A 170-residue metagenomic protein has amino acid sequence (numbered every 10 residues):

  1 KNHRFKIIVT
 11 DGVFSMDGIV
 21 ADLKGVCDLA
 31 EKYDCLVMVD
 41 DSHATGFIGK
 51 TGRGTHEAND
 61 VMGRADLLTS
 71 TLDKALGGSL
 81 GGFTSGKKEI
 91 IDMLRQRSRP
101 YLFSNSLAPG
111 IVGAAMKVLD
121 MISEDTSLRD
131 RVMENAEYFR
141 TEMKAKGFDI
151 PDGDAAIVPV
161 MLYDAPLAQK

Functional and structural regions predicted by a protein language model:
K1-V39: Active-site phosphate-binding strand-loop segment of PLP-dependent enzymes
K6, S104-N105, D149-D154: Short beta-strand
V13-D17, A44-F47, Y101-L102, P159-V160: Short, small-residue-enriched loops and turns at beta-alpha junctions that line or gate enzyme active sites
T51, E57-M93: Active-site PLP attachment segment
L80-G81, S98-L107: A short glycine-threonine-serine/GTX helix/turn-capping micro-motif
G110-D130, T141-A145, D164: Amphipathic alpha-helix from the class-I
D130-F139, A145-K170: Conserved PLP-binding catalytic core of the aspartate aminotransferase-like
